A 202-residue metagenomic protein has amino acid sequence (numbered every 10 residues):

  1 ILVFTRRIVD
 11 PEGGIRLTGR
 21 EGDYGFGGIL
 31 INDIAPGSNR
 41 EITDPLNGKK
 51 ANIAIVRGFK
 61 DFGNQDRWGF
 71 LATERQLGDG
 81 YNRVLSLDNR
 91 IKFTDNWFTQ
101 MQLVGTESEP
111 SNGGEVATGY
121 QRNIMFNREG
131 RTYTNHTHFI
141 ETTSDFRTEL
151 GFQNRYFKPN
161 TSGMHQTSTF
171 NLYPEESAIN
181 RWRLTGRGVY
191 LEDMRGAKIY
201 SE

Functional and structural regions predicted by a protein language model:
I1-E74, T134-T137, E149, S162: Active-site cores of enzymes that catalyze phosphoryl transfer or operate on phosphate-rich substrates
D10, Q102-E202: Exposed, low-structure sequence patches enriched in small/polar residues
G13, N32, L85-T94, F98 (+2 more regions): A broadly tuned "polar low-complexity/structure-edge" signature
I15-G19, V56-K60, L87-I91, I124-R128 (+1 more regions): Residues on the lipid-exposed face of transmembrane beta-strands in outer-membrane beta-barrel proteins
R20-D23, D61-N64, I91-W97, R128-T132 (+2 more regions): Outer-membrane beta-barrel strand-turn architecture
A35-G37, T43-R122, E141-T143: Beta-propeller domains
